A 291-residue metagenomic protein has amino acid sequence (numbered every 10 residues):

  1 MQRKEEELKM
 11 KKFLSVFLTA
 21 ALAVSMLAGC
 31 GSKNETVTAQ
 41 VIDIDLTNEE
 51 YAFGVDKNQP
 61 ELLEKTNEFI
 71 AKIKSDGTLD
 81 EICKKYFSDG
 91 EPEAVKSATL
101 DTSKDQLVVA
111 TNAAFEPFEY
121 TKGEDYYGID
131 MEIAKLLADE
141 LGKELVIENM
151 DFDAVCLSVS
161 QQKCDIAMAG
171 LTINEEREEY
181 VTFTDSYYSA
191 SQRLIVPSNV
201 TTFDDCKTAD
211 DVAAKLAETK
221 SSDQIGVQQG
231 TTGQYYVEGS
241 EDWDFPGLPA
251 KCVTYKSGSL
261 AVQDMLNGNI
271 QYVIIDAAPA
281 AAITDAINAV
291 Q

Functional and structural regions predicted by a protein language model:
S25-G29: C-terminal motif of bacterial Sec signal peptides marking the signal peptidase cleavage site
N34-T38, D89-Y126, A209-Q224: Immediate post-signal peptide segment of exported/extracytoplasmic ligand-binding proteins
N34-T47, A154-L157, G170-Y180, Y235-G239 (+1 more regions): A ligand-binding cleft/hinge motif common to bilobed small-molecule-binding domains
V37-L63, T102, A113, Y188-V196 (+2 more regions): Periplasmic-binding protein-like
V37-T47, K135, E144-A214: Acidic, polar ligand-binding/catalytic clefts
D45-E91, M131-E140, P197-A214, T219-K220 (+3 more regions): Extended ligand-binding regions for polar small-molecule ligands
Y51, E61-D89, D101-L171, T254: Extracytoplasmic small-molecule ligand-binding "clamshell" domains of the periplasmic binding protein/Venus flytrap
T121, A134-K143, A213-S221, Q228-T254 (+1 more regions): Ligand-binding cleft/hinge of the Venus flytrap
